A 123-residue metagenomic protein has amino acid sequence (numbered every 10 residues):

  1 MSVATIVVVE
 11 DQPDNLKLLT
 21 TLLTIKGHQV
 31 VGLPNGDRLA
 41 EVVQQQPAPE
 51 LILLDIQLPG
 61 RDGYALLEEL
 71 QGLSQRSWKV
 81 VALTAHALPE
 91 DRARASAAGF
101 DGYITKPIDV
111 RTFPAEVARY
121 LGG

Functional and structural regions predicted by a protein language model:
E10: Conserved acidic carboxylate
D14, P34-N35, D62-A65: Acidic catalytic/metal-coordinating carboxylates
K17-I25: Charged docking surfaces used in two-component/phosphorelay signaling
G32-L51: Acidic, metal-coordinating helix/loop segments flanking the phosphotransfer/catalytic sites of two-component signaling
D55, T84: Active-site residues of response regulator receiver
P59, L88: The feature encodes the CheY-like receiver
Y64-R76: Short amphipathic alpha-helix used as the core "switch/output" element in two-component signaling
I108-V117: C-terminal output helix
